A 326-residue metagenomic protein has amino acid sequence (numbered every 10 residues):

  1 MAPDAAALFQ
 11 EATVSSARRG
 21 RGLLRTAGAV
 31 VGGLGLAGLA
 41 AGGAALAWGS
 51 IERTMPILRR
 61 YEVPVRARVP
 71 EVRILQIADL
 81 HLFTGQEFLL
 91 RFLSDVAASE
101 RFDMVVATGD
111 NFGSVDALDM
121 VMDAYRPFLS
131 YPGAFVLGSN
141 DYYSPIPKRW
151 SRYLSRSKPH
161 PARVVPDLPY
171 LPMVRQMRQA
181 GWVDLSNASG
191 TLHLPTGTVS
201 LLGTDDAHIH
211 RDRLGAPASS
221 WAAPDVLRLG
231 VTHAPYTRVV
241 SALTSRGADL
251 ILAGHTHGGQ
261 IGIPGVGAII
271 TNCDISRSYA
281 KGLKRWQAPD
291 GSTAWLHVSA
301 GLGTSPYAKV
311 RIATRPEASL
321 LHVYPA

Functional and structural regions predicted by a protein language model:
M1-R68: N-terminal membrane-anchoring alpha-helices
S50-D103, A117-D119: N-terminal signal-anchor transmembrane helix
E62-L75, W182-V183, S189-L201, D225-L227 (+2 more regions): Beta-strand-turn-beta hairpins that frame and shape the catalytic cleft of phosphate-ester-processing enzymes
V65, F88-H193: Core catalytic region of metal-dependent phosphoesterases/phosphodiesterases, especially metallo-beta-lactamase-like
I74-L90, F112-S114, Y143-V165, G265-S276 (+1 more regions): Acidic/histidine-rich helix-loop elements that form or flank divalent-metal/phosphate-binding sites at the catalytic
L75-A78, M104-D110, P132-S139, L185-N187 (+3 more regions): Active-site neighborhood of phospho(di)ester-bond hydrolases with catalytic His/Asp-centered motifs
K148-W182, S186-A188, L194-S241, A308-R311: Binuclear metal-dependent hydrolase catalytic cores centered on His/Asp/Glu-rich metal-binding motifs
P235-H322: Conserved beta-sheet core of the metallophosphoesterase superfamily
